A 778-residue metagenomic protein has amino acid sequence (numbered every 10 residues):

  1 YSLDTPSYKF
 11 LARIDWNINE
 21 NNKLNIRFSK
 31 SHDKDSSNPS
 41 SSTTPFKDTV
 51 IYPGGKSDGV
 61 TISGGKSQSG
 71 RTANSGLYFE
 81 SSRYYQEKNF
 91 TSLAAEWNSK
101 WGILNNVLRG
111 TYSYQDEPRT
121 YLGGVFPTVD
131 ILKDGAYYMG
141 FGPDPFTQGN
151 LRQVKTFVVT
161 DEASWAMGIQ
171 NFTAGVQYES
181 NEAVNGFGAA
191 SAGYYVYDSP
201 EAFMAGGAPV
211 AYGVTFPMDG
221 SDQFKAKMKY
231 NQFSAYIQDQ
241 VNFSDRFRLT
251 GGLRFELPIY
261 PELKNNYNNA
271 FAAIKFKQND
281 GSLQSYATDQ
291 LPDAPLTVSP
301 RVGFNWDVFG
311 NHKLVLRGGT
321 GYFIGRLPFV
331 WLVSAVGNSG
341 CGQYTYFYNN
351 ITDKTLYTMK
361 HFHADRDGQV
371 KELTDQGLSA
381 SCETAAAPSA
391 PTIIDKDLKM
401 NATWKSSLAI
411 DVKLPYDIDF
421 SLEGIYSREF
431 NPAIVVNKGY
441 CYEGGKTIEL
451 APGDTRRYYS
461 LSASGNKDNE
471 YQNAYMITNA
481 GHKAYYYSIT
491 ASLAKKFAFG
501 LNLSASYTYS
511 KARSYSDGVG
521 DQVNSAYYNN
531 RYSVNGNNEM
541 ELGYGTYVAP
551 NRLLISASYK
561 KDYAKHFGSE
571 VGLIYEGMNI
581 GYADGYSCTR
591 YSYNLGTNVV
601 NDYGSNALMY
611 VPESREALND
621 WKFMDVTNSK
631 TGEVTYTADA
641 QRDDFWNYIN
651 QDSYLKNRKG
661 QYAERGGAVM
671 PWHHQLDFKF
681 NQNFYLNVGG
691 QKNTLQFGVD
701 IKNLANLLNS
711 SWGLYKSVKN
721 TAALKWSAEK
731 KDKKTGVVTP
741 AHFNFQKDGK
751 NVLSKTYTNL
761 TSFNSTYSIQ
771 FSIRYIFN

Functional and structural regions predicted by a protein language model:
L3-S7, E20-Q238, D280-L283, G439 (+4 more regions): Replace "related TpsB outer-membrane translocases also match" with "some related outer-membrane beta-barrels such as
Y8-A12, N89-A95, G110, K155-D161 (+10 more regions): Hydrophobic, lipid-facing positions within transmembrane beta-strands of outer-membrane proteins
W16-I18, N98-S99, W165-M167, V241 (+10 more regions): Residue-level signature of outer-membrane beta-barrel architecture
N21, K100-N105, W165-N171, R246 (+6 more regions): Short loop/turn motifs that connect adjacent beta-strands in outer-membrane beta-barrel proteins
I26-K30, L108-Y114, A174-S180, G251-L257 (+7 more regions): Transmembrane beta-barrel strands of outer-membrane/channel proteins
K264-S299, G303-T478, G604, P671 (+1 more regions): Solvent-exposed loop/turn elements at secondary-structure boundaries
Q376-A380, E570-G689, Q696, A722-T758: Extracytoplasmic gating/loop element in the C-terminal half of outer-membrane beta-barrel translocons and assembly
S421-Y582: Gram-negative outer-membrane beta-barrel transporters
